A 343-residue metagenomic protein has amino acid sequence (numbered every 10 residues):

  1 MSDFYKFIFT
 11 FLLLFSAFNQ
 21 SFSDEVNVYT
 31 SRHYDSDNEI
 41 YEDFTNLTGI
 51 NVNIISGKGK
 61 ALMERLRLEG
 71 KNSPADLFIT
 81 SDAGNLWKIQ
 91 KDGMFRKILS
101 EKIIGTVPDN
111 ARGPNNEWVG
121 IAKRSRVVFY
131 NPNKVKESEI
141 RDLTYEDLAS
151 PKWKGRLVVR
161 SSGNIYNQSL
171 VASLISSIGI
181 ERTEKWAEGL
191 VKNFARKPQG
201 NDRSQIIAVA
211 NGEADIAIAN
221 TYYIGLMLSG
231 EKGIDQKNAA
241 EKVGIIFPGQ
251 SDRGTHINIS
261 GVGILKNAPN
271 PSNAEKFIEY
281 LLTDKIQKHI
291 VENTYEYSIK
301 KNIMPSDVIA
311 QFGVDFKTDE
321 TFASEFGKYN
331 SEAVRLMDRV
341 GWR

Functional and structural regions predicted by a protein language model:
D24-K88, R343: Early extracytoplasmic/lumenal segment of secretory-pathway proteins
Y29-R32, P114-W118, Y130-N133, E137-S138 (+3 more regions): Short beta-strand->loop
S73-F78, R96-Y130, E146, R156-V159: A structural signal for short loop-to-beta-strand junctions that line the ligand-binding cleft of periplasmic/secreted
L86-M94, G113-I140, A172, I257-V262: Periplasmic solute-binding protein
F95-I104, W118-V119, E146, I234-H256 (+1 more regions): Short beta-strand->loop
Y166-S169, S173-I246: Ligand-binding pocket segment of bilobal, Venus flytrap-like solute-binding proteins
S260-E320: Mature extracytoplasmic/periplasmic domains
S306-R343: Extracellular/periplasmic bilobal clamshell ligand-binding domains
